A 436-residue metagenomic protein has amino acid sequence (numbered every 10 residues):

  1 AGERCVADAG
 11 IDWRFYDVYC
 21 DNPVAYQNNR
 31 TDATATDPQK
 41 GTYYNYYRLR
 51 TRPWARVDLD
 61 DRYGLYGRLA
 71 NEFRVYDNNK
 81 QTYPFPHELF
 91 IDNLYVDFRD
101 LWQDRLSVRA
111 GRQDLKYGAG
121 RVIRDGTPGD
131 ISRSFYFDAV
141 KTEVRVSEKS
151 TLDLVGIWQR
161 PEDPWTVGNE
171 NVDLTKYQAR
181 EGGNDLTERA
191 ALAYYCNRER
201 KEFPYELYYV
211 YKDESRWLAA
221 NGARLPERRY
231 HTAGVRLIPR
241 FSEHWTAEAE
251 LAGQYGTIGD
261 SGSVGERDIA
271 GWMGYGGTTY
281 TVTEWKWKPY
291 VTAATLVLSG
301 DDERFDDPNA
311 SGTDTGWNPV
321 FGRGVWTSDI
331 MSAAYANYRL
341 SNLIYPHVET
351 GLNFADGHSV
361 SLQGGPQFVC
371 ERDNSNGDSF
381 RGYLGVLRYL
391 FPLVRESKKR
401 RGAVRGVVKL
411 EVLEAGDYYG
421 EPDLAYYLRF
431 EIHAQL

Functional and structural regions predicted by a protein language model:
A1-A33, D61-G67, V108, F203-E206: Transmembrane beta-strand segments of Gram-negative outer membrane beta-barrel proteins
A1-W13, Y19-D21, K40, F305-T315 (+3 more regions): Outer-membrane beta-barrel biogenesis signature
V24, D37-Y44, P86, G182-N184 (+4 more regions): Extracellular/periplasm-exposed beta-strand and loop segments of Gram-negative cell-envelope proteins, dominated by
Q27-L49, R56-D104, A119-P128, K176-Y177 (+6 more regions): Surface-exposed loop and membrane-interface regions of Gram-negative outer-membrane beta-barrel proteins
W102-V108, G126-D306, V348, N353-D356 (+6 more regions): Signature for the C-terminal beta-barrel architecture of outer-membrane proteins
N337-R339, L343-N353: A glycine-rich beta-turn/hairpin centered on an aromatic-Pro dipeptide
N342-Y345, C370-E371, F391: C-terminal functional modules
F391, D423-L436: Outer-membrane beta-barrel "beta-signal"
